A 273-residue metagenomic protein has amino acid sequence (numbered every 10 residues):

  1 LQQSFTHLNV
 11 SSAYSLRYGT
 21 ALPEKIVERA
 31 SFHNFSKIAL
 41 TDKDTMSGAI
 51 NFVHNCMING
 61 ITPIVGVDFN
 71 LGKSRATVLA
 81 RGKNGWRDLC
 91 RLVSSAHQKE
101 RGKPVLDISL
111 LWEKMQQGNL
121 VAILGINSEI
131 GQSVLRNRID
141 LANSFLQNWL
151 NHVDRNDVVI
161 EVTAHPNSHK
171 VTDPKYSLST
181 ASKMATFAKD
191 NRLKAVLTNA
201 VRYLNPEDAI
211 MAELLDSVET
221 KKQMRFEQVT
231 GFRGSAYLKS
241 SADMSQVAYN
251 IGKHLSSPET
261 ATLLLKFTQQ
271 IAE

Functional and structural regions predicted by a protein language model:
L1-E273: Phosphodiester-processing cores and adjacent nucleic acid-binding clamps
